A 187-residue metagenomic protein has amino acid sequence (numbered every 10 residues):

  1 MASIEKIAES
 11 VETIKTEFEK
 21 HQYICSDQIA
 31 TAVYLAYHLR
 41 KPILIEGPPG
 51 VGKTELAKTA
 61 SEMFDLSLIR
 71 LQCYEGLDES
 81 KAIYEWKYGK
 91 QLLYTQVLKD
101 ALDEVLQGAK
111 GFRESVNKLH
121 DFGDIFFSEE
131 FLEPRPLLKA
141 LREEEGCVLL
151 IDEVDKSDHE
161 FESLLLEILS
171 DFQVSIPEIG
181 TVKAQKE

Functional and structural regions predicted by a protein language model:
A2-I29: Dynamic helix-loop-helix/coil hinge segments at AAA+ ATPase domain boundaries and subdomain interfaces
I24-I29, Y34-R40, A140-E144: Phosphate-binding P-loop
H38, P42-Q91: Walker A/P-loop
I43, L149-L150: Hydrophobic positions in the central parallel beta-sheet of the AAA+
P48, E153-V154: P-loop (Walker A) phosphate-binding loop of NTP-binding proteins
Q91-R142: Conserved P-loop NTPase mechanochemical-coupling segment
F131-G146, P177-E187: AAA+/SF3 P-loop NTPase mechanochemical coupling elements
V154-D158, E162-L166, S170: Catalytic acidic motif of RecA-like/P-loop NTPases
